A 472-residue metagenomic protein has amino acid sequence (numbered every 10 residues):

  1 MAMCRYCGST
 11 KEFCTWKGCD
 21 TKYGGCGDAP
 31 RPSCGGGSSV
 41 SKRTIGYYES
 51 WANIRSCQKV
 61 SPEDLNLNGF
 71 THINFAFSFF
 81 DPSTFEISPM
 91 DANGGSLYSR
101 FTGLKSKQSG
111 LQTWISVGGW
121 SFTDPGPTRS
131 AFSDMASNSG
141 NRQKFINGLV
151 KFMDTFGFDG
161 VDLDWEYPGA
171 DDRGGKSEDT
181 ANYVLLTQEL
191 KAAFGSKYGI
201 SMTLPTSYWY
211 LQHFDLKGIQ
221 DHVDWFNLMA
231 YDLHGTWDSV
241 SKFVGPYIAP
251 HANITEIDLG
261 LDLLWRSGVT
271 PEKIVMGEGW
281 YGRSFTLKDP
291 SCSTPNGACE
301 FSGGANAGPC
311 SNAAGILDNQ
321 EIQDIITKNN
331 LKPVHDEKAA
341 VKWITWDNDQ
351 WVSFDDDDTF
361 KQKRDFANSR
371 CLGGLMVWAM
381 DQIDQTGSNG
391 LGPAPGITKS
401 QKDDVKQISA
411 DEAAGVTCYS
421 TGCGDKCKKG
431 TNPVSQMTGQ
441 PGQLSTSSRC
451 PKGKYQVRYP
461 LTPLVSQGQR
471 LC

Functional and structural regions predicted by a protein language model:
M1-A2, Q407-Q440: Secreted, propeptide-processed cysteine-rich mini-domains
G18-M153, G390-K402: Glycan-recognition patch characteristic of GH18 chitinases/ENGases and related GlcNAc/peptidoglycan-binding proteins
A29-G36, V40, V117, T123-P127 (+4 more regions): Glycan-binding loop/region signatures in secreted carbohydrate-active enzymes
A52-N68, N138-T155, Y208-K217, I257 (+2 more regions): Short, acidic/polar
I73, I115, L163, L190 (+4 more regions): Conserved, mostly hydrophobic/aromatic
S83-G95, P168-E321: Substrate-binding surface in catalytic domains of secreted glycosidases
G148-S177, D232: Active-site groove signature of glycoside hydrolases
G374, P451-C472: Short, structured beta-strand segments at or near domain termini in extracellular proteins/domains
